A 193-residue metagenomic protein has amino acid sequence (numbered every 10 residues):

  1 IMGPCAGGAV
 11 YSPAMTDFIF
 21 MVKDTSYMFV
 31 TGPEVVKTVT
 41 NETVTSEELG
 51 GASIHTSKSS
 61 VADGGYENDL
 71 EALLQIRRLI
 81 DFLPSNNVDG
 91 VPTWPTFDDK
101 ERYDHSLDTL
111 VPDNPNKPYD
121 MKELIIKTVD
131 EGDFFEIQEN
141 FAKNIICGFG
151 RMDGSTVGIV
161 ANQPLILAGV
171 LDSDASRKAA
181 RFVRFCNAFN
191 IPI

Functional and structural regions predicted by a protein language model:
I1-V88, I191: Conserved catalytic cores of soluble enzyme domains, especially glycine-rich substrate-binding beta-alpha loops
F18-F20, T109-P112, I159: Short acidic/polar alpha-helix capping motifs at helix-coil junctions
D24-T25, T96-F97, G154-S155: Short hydrophobic/aromatic-rich motifs at helix boundaries and adjacent loops
G32-P33, S53-S60, D99-L107, G158-Q163: Short acidic (Asp/Glu) and glycine-rich catalytic loops that position anionic groups and cofactors
P33-V35, T40-V44, L49, I54 (+5 more regions): Short capping/connector residues at structural and topological boundaries
T38-V44, S60-E67, L110-Y119, P164-L171: Short, exposed beta-strand "edge-strand" segments with a Pro/Gly-rich flavor and a Y/T-containing core
E67-I125: Terminal amphipathic helices with adjacent charged low-complexity linkers/tails
K117-I193: Non-catalytic terminal/interface segments that mediate subunit docking, oligomerization, and allosteric communication
